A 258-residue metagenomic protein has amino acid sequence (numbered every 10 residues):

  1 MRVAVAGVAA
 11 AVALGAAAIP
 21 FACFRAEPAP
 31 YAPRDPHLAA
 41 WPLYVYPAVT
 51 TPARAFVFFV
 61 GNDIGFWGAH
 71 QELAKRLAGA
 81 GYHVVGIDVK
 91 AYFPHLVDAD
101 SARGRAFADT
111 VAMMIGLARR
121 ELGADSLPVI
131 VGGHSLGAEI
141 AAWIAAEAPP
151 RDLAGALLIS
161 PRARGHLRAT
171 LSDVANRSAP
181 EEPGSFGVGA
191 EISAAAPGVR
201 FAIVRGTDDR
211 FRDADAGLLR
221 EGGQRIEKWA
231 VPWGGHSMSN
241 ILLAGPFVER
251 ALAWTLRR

Functional and structural regions predicted by a protein language model:
F21-P52: N-terminal cap/lid segment of alpha/beta-hydrolase-fold proteins
V49-Y82, G86-V89: Short, surface-exposed "cap/lid" segments of acyl-processing enzymes
H83, D88-F93, R162, G234-G235: Short beta-to-alpha linker loops that shape the active-site pocket of alpha/beta-hydrolase fold enzymes
A99-G123: Alpha/beta-hydrolase active-site loop
L117-E121, S126-P183: Primarily recognizes the serine-hydrolase "nucleophile elbow" in alpha/beta-hydrolase and SGNH/GDSL folds
H166-E221: The feature captures the conserved acid-bearing segment of alpha/beta-hydrolase catalytic domains
G234-A244: Catalytic histidine-centered segment of alpha/beta-hydrolase-like enzymes
L242-R258: Catalytic active-site module of serine/aspartate enzymes centered on a nucleophile-bearing elbow/loop
